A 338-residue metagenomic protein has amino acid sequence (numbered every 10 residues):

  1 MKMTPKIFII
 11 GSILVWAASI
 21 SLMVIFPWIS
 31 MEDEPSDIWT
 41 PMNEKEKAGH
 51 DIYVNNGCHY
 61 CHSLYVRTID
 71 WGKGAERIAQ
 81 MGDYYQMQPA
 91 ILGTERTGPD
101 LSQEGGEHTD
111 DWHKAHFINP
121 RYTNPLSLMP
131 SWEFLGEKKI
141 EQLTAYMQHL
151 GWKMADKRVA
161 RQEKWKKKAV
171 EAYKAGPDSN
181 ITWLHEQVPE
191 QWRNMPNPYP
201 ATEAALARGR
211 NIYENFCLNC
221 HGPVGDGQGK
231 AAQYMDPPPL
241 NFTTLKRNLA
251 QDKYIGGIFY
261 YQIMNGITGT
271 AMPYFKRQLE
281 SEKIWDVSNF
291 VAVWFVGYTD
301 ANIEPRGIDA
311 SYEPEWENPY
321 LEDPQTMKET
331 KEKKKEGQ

Functional and structural regions predicted by a protein language model:
M1-I7: Cytosolic-side transmembrane helix boundary signature
I9-I25: Hydrophobic membrane-insertion alpha-helices, especially the h-region of bacterial N-terminal signal peptides
F26-S36, S63-R96, E107-D110, N119-N215 (+4 more regions): Flexible coil segments in periplasmic/lumen-exposed cytochrome c-class electron-transfer proteins
T40-K73: Short extracytoplasmic
G82-D83, K230-D236: Short, surface-exposed glycine/acidic/tryptophan-bearing loops
T97-E104, K230-Q233: Mid-length scaffold segments of soluble, non-membrane domains
G222-G227, G266-G269: Periodic glycine anchor positions in long extracellular repeat architectures
